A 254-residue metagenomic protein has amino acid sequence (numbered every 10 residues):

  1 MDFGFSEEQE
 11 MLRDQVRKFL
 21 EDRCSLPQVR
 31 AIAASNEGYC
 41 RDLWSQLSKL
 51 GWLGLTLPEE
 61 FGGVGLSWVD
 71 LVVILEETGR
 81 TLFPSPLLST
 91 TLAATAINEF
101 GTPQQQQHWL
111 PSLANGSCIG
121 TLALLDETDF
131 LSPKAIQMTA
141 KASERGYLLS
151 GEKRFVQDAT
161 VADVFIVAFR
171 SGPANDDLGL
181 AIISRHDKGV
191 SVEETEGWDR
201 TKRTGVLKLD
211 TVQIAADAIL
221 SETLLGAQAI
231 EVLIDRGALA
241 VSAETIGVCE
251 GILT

Functional and structural regions predicted by a protein language model:
D2-L12, G79-R80, V190-T254: Glycine-rich beta->alpha junctions and the first turn(s) of the following alpha-helix
Q9, L20, I74, T102 (+4 more regions): Residue-level signal for inorganic ion chemistry
K49-Q107, P111-G116, V156-V164: Internal helix-loop-helix
G65-I74, S132-I136, I183-S184: Structural signature of FAD isoalloxazine-binding scaffolds in flavoprotein oxidoreductases
G116-E127: A short, Trp-centered hydrophobic/proline-enriched beta-strand micro-motif
A123, S150-S191: A short core secondary-structure module
M138-K141: A structural signal for short hydrophobic beta-strand segments in well-ordered beta-sheet cores
